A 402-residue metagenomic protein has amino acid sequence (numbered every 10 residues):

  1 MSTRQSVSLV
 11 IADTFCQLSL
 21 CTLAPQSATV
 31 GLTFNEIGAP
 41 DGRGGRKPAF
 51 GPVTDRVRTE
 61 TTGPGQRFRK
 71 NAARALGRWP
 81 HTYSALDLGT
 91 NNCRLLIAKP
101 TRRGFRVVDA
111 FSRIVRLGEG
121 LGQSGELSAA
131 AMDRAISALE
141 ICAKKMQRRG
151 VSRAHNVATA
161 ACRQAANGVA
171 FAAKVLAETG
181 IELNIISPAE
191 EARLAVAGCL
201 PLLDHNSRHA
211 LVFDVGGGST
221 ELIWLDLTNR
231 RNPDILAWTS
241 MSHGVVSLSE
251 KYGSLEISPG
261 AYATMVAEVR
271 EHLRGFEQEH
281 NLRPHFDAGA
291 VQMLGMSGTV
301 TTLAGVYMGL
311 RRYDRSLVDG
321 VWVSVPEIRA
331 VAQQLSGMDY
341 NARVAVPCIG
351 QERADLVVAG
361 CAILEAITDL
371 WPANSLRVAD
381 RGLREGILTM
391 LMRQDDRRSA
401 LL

Functional and structural regions predicted by a protein language model:
S2-S8, C16-C21, S27: Low-acidity, Ser/Thr- and Arg-rich intrinsically disordered low-complexity segments
P80-Y83, P100, R116, G120-R149 (+4 more regions): Helical "lid/coupling" subdomains associated with nucleotide-phosphate turnover
H81-G104: N-terminal basic/disordered segments at the start of proteins
D87-N92, F213-S219, M296-V300, G382: A short acidic Gly-Thr/Ser loop motif
C93-I97, T220-L225: Short beta-strand scaffold segments in enzyme catalytic cores
D109-R113: Conserved ATP-binding subdomain of kinase catalytic cores across diverse folds
